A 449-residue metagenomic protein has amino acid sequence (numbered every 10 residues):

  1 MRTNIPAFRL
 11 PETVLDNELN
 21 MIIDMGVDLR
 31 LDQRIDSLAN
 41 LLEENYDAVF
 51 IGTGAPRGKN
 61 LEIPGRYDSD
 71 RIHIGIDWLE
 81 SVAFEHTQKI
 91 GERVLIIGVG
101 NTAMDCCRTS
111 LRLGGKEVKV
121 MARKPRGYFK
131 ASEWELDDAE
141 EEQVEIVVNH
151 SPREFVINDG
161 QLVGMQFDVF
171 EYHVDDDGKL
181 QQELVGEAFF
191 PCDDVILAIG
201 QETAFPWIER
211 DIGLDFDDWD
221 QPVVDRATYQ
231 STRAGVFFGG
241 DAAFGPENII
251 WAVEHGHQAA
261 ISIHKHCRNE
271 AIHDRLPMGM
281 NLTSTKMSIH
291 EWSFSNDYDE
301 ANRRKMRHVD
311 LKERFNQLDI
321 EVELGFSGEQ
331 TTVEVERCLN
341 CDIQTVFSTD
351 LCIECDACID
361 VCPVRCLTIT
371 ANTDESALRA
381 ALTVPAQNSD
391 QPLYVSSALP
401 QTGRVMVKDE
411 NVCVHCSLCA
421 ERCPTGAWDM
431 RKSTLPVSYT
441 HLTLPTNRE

Functional and structural regions predicted by a protein language model:
M1, V27-D28, E62, L339-E375 (+3 more regions): Iron-sulfur cluster-binding cysteine motifs and their immediate structural context in ferredoxin-like electron-transfer
M1-R34, K59-E62, G75, D105-V156 (+3 more regions): Beta1-alpha1 glycine-rich phosphate/pyrophosphate-binding loop at the start of Rossmann-like nucleotide-binding domains
P11, L15-D32, G58-L113, F216-T232 (+2 more regions): Glycine-rich dinucleotide-binding loop and its adjacent helix/turn
D47-T53, D194-I199: Short hydrophobic core segments
D68-E92, D175-P246: FAD-site-proximal beta/loop scaffold in flavoenzymes
D137-E141, S151-V163, H173, R268-R337 (+1 more regions): Mid-to-C-terminal Rossmann-like scaffold of FAD/NAD(P)H-dependent oxidoreductases
A243-C267: A conserved FAD-binding loop/helix module that cradles the flavin
T440-T446: Conserved small/polar residues in nucleotide/adenosyl-binding loops
